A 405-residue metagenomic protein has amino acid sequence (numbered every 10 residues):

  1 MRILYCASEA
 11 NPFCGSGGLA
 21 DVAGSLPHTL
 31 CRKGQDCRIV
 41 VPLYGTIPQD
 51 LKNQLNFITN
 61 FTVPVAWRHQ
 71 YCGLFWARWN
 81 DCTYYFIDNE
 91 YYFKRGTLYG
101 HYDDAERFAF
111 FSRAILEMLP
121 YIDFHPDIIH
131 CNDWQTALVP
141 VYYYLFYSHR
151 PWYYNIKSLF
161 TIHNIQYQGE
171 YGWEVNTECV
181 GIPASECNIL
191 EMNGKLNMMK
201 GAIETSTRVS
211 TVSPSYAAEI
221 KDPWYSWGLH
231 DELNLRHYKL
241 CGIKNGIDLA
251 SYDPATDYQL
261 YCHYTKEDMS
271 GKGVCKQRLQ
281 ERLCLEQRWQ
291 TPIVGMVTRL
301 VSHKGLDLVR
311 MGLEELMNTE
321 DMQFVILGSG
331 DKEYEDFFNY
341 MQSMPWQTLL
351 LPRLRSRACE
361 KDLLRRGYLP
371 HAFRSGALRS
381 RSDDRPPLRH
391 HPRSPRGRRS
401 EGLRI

Functional and structural regions predicted by a protein language model:
M1-I405: Catalytic cores of nucleotide-sugar-dependent glycosyltransferases that transfer UDP/GDP/TDP-activated
